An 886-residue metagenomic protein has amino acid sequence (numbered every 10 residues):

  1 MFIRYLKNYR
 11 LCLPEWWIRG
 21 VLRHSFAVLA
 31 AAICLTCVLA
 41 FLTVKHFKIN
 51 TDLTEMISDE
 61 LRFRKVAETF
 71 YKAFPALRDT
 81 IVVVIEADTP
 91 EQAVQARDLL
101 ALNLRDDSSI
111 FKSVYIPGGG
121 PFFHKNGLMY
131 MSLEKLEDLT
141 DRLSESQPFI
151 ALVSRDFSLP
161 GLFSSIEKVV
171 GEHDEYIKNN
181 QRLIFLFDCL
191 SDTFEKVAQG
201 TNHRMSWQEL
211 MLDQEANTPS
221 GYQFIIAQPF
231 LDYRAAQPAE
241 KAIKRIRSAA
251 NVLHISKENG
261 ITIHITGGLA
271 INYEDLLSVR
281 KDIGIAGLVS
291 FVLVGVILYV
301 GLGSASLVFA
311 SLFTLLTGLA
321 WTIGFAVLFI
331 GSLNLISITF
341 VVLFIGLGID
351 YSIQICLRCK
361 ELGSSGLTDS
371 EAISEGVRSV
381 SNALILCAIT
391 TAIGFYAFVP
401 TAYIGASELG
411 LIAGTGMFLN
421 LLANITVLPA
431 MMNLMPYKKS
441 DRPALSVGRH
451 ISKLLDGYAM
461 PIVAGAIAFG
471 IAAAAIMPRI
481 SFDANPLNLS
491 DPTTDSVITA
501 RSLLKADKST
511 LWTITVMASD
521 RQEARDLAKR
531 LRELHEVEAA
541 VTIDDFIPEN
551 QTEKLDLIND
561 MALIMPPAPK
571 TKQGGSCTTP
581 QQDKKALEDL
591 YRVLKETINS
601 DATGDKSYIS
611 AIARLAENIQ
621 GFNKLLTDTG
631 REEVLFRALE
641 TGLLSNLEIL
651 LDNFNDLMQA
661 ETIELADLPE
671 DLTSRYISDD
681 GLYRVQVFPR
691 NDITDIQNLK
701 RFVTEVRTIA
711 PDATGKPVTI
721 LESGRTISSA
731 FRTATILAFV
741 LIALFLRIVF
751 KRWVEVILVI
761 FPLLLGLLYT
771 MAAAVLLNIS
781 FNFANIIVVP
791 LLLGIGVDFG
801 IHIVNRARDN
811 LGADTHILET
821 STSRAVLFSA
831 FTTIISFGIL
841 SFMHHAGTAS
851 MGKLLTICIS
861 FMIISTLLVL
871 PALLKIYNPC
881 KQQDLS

Functional and structural regions predicted by a protein language model:
M1-E55, E68-T69, L231-Q237, K241-L489 (+1 more regions): Membrane-embedded transmembrane helical bundles of large multi-pass transporters/channels
F2-F291: Membrane-proximal extracytoplasmic
V44-D88, Q199-E215, S452, Y458-P461 (+8 more regions): Solvent-exposed, non-transmembrane loop/terminal regulatory segments of multi-pass membrane proteins
I85-Q92, A227-A236, T266-N272, L489-P492 (+6 more regions): Structural beta->alpha junctions
P117-K125, D544-D556, V718-G724: Short proline/glycine- and acidic-rich turn/helix-capping motifs at secondary-structure junctions
K125-L143, Q551-P567, T726-I736: Short, low-order "capping/linker" segments at domain edges
V170-A305, E533, R592-A738: Extracytoplasmic
K554-R614, N618: Charged, amphipathic alpha-helical linkers/stalks
